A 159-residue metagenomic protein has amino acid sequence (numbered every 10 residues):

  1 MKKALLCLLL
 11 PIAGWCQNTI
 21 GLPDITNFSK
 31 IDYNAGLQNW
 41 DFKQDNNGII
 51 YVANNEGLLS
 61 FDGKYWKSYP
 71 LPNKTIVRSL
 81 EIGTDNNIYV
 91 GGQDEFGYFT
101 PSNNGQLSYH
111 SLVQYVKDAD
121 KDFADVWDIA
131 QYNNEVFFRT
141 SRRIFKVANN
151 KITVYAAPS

Functional and structural regions predicted by a protein language model:
M1-S159: Carboxylate-rich, polar loop motifs that coordinate divalent cations or form catalytic acidic clusters
